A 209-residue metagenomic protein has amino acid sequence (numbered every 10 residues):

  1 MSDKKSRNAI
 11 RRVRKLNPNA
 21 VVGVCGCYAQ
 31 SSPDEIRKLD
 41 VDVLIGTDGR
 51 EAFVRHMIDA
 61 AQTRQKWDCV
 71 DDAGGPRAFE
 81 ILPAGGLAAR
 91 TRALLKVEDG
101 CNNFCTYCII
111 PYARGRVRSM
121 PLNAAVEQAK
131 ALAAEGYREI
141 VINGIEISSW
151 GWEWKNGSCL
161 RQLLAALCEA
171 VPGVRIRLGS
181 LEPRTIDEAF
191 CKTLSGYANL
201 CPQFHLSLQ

Functional and structural regions predicted by a protein language model:
M1-A9, W152-Q209: Conserved AdoMet/S-adenosylmethionine-binding subsite of the radical SAM
M1-W150, A189, L200, F204: Proteins enriched for Cys/Gly/acidic motifs involved in redox and nucleic-acid/cofactor modification
